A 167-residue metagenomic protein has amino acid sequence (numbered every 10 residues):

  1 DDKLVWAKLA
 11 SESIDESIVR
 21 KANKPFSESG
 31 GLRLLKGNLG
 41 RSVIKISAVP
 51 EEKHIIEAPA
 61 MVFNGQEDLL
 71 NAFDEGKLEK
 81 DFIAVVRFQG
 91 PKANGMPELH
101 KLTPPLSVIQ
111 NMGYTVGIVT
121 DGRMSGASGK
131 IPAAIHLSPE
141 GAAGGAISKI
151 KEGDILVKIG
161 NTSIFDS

Functional and structural regions predicted by a protein language model:
D1-T115, V119-E140, G145-S167: Catalytic or ion-coupling anion/metal-binding cores of large enzyme and transporter domains
